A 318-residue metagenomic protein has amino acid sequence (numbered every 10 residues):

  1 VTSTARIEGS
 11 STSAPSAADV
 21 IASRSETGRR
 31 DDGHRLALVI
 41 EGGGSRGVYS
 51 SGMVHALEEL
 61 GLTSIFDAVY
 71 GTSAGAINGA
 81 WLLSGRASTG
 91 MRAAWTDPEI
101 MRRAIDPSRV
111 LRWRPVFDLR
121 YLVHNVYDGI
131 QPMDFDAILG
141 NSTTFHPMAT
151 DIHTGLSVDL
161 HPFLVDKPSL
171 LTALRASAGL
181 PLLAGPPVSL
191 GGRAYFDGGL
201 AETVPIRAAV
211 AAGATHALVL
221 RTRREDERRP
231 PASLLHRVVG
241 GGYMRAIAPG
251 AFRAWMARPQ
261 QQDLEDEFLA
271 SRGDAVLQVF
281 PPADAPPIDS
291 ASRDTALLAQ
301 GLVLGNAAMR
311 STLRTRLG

Functional and structural regions predicted by a protein language model:
V1-Y70, A80-G318: Patatin-like phospholipase
G71, G75: Gly/Ala-rich beta-loop-alpha elbow adjacent to hydrolase catalytic centers
